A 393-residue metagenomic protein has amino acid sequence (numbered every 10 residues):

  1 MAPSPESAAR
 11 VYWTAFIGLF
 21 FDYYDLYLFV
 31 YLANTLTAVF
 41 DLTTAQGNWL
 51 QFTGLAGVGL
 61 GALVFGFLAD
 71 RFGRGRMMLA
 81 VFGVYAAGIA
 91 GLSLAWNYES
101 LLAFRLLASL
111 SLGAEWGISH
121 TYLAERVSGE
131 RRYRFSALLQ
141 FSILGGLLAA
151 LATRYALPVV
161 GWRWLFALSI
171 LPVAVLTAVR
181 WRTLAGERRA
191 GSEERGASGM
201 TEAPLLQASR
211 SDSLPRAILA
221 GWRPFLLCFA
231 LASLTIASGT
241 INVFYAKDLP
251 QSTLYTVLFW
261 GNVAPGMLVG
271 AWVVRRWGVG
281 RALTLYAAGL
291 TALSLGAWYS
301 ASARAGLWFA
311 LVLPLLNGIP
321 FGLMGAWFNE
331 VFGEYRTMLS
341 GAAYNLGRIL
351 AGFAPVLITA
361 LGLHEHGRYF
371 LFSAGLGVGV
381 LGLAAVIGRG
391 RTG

Functional and structural regions predicted by a protein language model:
F29-V30, I218-M267, A351, P355: Extracytoplasmic gate region of multi-pass secondary transporters
V30-L60: Extracellular/periplasmic helix-loop-helix junction of adjacent transmembrane segments in MFS-like secondary
D41, G73, L94-S100, S128 (+1 more regions): Helix-breaking motifs and short loop linkers at transmembrane-helix boundaries and internal kinks in secondary membrane
L60-W96: Conserved MFS/SLC helix-loop-helix module at the cytosolic interface between two early adjacent transmembrane helices
A62-G73, M267-V279: Helix-to-loop junctions at the C-terminal end of transmembrane segments in multipass secondary transporters
F104-F141: Cytoplasmic helix-loop-helix junction between adjacent transmembrane helices in 12-TM secondary transporters
R131-P158, A343-P355: Glycine-rich segments within core transmembrane alpha-helices of 12-TM secondary carriers
G278-M324: C-terminal transmembrane helical hairpin of 12-TM major facilitator-type secondary transporters
